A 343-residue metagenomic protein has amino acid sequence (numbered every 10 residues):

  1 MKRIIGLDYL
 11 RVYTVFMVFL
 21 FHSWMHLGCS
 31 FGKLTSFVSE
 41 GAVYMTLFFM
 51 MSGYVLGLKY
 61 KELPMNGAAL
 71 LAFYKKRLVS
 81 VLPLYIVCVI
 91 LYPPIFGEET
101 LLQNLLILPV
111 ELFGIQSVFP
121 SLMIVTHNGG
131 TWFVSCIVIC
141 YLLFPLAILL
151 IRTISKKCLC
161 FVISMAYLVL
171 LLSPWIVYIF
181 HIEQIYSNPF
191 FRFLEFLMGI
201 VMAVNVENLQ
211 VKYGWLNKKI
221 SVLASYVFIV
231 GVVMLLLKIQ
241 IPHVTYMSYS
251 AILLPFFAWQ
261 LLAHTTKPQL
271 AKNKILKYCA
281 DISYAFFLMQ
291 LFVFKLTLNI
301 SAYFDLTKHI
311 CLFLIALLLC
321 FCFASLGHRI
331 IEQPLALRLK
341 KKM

Functional and structural regions predicted by a protein language model:
M1-W175, L270-Y278, I282-S283, Y303-M343: Membrane-cytosol interface segments of multi-pass membrane proteins, especially ER/Golgi lipid-handling enzymes
I5, K33-M45, L122-C136, V177-M198 (+1 more regions): Interfacial loop-to-helix transition and helix-capping segments at the boundaries of transmembrane helices
S52-L58, L197, V201, P255-L261: Specific aromatic-rich, kink-prone transmembrane helix
E62-L63, N208-Q210, K267-P268: Short helix-loop capping/hinge motifs at secondary-structure junctions, enriched in acidic/polar residues
L142-F144, G199-V211: Internal transmembrane alpha-helix with an interfacial aromatic "cap," most often the third helix
L159-Y167, N217-V232: Signature aromatic-anchored transmembrane alpha helix within multi-pass, membrane-resident enzymes that catalyze glycan
F196, L223-Q333: Alpha-helical transmembrane segments of multi-pass integral membrane proteins
K212-W215, S301-A302: A short helix/loop element that forms part of the nucleotide-sugar donor recognition site in Leloir-type
